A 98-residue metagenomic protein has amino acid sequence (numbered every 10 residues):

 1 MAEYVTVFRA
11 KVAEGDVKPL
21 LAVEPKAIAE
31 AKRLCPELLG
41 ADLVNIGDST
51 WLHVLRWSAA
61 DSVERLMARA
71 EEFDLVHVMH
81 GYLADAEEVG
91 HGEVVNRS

Functional and structural regions predicted by a protein language model:
E3-K11, L52: Active-site-flanking beta-strand signature of metal-NTP-handling nucleotidyl enzymes and homologous cyclase-like
F8-V12, W57-S58, E93: Short, histidine-centered active-site or binding-site loop motifs used for metal coordination, general acid-base
K11-A22: Short, surface-exposed ligand-recognition loops at beta-strand->loop->(often short) alpha-helix junctions that present
K26-L39, R56-G90: An amphipathic, aromatic/His-enriched active-site/gating alpha helix that lines ligand/cofactor pockets
D42: Conserved beta-strand elements flanking the ATP-binding pocket of the protein kinase catalytic core
W51-L55, S98: Short, solvent-exposed polar/charged micro-motifs at secondary-structure junctions
H91-S98: Catalytic "initiation/cleavage/transfer" segments centered on a nucleophilic residue and adjacent nucleic-acid-engaging
